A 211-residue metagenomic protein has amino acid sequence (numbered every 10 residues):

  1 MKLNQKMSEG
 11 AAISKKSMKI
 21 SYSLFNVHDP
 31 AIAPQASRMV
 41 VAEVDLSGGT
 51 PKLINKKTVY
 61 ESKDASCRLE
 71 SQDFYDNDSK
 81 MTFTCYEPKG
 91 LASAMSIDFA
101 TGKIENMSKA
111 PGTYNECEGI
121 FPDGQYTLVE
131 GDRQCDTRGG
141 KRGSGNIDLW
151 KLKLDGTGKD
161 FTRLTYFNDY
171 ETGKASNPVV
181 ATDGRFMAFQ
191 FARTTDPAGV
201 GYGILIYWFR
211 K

Functional and structural regions predicted by a protein language model:
M1-K211: Sequence signature of WD/YWTD-type beta-propeller architectures
